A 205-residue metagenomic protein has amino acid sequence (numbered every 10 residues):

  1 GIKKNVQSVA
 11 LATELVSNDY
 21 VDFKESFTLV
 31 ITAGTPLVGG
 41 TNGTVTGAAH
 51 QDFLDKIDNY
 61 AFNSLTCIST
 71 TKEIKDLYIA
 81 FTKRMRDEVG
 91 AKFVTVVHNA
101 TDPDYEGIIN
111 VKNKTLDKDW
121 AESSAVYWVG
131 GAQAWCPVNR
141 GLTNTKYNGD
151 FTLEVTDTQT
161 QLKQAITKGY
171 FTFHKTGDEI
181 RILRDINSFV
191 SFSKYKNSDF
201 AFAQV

Functional and structural regions predicted by a protein language model:
I2-K4, D19-E25, A33-V38, N42-V205: A glycine- and small-residue-enriched flexible loop/hinge signal that marks low-structured segments
Q7, A12-L15: An N-terminal, globular interaction/scaffold subdomain
L29: Gly-rich Lys/Arg/Thr-decorated short loops/hinges at beta-loop-alpha junctions or inter-strand turns that position
